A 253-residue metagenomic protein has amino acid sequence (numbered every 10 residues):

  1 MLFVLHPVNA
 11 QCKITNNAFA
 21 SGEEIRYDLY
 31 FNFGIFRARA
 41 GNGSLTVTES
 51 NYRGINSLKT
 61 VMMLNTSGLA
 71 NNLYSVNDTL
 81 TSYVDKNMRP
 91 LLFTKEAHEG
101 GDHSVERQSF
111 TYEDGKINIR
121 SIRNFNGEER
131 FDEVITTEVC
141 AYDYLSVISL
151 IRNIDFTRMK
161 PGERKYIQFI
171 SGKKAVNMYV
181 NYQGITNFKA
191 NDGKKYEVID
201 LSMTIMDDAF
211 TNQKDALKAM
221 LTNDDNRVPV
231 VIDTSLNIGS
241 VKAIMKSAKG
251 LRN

Functional and structural regions predicted by a protein language model:
L5-P7: N-terminal signal peptide c-region/cleavage motif recognized by signal peptidases
Q11-Y112, F156-N253: Acidic, serine/threonine-rich low-complexity disordered tracts
Y112-G172: Active-site/ligand-binding surface loops and adjacent short beta/alpha elements that line catalytic pockets across
